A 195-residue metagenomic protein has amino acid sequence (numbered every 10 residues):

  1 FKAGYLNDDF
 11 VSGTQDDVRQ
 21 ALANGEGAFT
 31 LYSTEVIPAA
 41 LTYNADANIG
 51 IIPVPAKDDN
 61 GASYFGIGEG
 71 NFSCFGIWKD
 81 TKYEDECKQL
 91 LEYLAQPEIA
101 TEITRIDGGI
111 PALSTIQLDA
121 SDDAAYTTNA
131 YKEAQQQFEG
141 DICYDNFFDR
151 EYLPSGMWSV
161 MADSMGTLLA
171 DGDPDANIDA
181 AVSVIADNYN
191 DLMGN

Functional and structural regions predicted by a protein language model:
F1, Y64-W78, Q137-E139, G156-G166: Periplasmic solute-binding protein
F1-K2, R19, A23, L41 (+7 more regions): Non-transmembrane alpha-helical segments in soluble domains of secreted/periplasmic/extracellular proteins
F1-T42, D46, D85: Extracytoplasmic ligand-binding clamshell segments of periplasmic binding protein
A3-Y5, T42-I110: Extracytoplasmic/periplasmic substrate-recognition and gating elements
D8-S12, E102-T104, D145-N146, A176-D179: Short, hydrophobic secondary-structure boundary micro-motifs
Q15, G66-I67, D80-C87, Q96 (+2 more regions): Solvent-exposed, acidic/flexible segments
N24, T42, I51, I116-A120 (+1 more regions): Extracytoplasmic/periplasmic mature domains of Sec-exported, cell-envelope-associated bacterial proteins
K132-I185: C-terminal capping/gating helix-and-loop segments adjacent to ligand/active sites or protein-protein/ligand interfaces
